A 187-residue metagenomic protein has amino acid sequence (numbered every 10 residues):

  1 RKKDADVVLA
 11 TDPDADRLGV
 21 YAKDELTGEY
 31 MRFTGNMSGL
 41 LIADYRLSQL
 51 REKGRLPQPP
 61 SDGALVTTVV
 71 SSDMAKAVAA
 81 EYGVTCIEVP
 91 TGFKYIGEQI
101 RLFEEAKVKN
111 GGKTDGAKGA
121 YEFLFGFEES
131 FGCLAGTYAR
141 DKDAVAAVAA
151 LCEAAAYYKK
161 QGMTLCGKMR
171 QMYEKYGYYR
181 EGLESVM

Functional and structural regions predicted by a protein language model:
R1-V7, T11, L18-L26, M31-L41 (+1 more regions): Hydrophobic, small-residue-rich alpha-helical packing segments that form membrane-like cores
A5-V7, T11, G28-M31, Q49-M187: Phosphate-binding and adjacent anionic-ligand microenvironments
D16-L18, G132: Short, active-site-adjacent cap segments at secondary-structure transitions
M37-D44, K94-I100: Conserved long hydrophobic alpha-helices within structured protein cores
